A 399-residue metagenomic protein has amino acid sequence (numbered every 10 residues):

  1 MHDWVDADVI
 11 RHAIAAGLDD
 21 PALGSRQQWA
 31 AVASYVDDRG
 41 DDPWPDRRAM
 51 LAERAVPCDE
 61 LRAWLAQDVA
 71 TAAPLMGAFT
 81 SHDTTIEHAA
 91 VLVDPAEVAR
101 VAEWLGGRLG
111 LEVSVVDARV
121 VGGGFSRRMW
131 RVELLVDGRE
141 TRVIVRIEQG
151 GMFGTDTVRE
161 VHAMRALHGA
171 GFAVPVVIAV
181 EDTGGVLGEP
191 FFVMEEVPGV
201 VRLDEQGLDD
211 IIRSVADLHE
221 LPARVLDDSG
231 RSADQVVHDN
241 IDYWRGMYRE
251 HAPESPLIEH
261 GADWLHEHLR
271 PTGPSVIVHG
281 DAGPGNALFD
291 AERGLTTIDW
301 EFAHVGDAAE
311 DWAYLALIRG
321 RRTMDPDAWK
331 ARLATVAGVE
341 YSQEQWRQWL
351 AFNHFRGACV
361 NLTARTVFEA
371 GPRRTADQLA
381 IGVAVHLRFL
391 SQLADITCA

Functional and structural regions predicted by a protein language model:
M1, R119-L134, R139-E140, I144-V145 (+2 more regions): Active-site acidic catalytic loop and adjacent metal/ATP-binding pocket of ATP-dependent phosphoryl transfer enzymes
H2-S34: Short terminal alpha-helical segments
D6-V9, A16, S34-D41, A309-Y341 (+2 more regions): Active-site activation/catalytic loop segments of kinase-like enzymes and analogous catalytic loops in related
I14, D42-G77, I86-V91, A328 (+1 more regions): ATP/Mg2+ or Mg2+-diphosphate-binding catalytic cores that bind nucleotide phosphates or diphosphates via glycine-rich
D19-R26, G40-W44, A55-L61, A252-S255: Charged, low-complexity interaction regions
A96-E112, E220-G280: An alpha-helical support segment within catalytic cores of ATP-dependent transferases
E112-R119: Conserved N-terminal boundary motif of the eukaryotic protein kinase catalytic domain
R119-D242, G246-L257: ATP-binding pocket architecture of kinase catalytic cores
